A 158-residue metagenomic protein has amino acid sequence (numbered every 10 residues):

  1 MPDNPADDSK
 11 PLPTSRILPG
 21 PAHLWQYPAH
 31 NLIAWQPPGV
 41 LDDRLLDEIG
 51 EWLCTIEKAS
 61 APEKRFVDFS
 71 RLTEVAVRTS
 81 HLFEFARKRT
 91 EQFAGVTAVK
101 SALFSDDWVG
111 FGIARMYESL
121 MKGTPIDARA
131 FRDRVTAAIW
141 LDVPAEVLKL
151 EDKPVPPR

Functional and structural regions predicted by a protein language model:
P2-R158: Amphipathic, Lys/Arg-enriched alpha-helical "gate/interface" segment within cytosolic domains that mediates
